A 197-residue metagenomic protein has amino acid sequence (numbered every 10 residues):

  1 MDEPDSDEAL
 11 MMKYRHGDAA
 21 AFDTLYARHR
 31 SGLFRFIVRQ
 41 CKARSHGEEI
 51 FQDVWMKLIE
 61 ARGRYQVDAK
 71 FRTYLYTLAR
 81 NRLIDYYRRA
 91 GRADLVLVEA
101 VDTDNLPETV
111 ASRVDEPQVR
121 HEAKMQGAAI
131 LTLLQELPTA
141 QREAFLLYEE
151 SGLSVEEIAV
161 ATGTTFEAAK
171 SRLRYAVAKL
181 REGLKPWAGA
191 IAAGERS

Functional and structural regions predicted by a protein language model:
M1, R15-T24, F34-D53, R64 (+3 more regions): Short, charged helix-capping/linker segments at alpha-helix termini
D2-E3, K13, D94-L95, N105 (+4 more regions): C-terminal edge and immediately downstream basic/flexible tail or linker adjoining helix-turn-helix-like DNA-binding
D5, T132-A168: Helix-turn-helix DNA-binding module
R28-S31, R39-K42, L146-L153: Short helix-capping/turn signature of helix-turn-helix
L33, I37, R62, L75 (+1 more regions): Hydrophobic-face residues of short alpha-helical interaction/recognition segments
A61-T77, R92, S171: Short, aromatic/basic-enriched loop-to-helix "N-cap" motif that marks the start of an alpha-helix at regulatory
Y86-T109, H121, G189-A192: Short, basic/polar amphipathic helix motif occurring as a linker/hinge flanking DNA-binding modules in transcription
D104-T132: Acidic, proline/glycine-rich intrinsically disordered inter-domain spacer in sigma factors
